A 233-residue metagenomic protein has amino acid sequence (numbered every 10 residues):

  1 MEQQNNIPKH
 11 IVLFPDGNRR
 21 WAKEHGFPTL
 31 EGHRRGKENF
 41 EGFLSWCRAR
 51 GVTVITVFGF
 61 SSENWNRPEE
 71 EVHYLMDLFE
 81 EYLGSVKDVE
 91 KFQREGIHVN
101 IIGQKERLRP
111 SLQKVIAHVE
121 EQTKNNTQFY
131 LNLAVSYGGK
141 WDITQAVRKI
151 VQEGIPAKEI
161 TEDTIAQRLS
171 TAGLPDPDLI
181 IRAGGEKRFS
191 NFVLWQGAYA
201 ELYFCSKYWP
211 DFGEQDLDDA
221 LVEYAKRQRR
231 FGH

Functional and structural regions predicted by a protein language model:
M1-H233: Flexible, compositionally biased loop and terminal segments
